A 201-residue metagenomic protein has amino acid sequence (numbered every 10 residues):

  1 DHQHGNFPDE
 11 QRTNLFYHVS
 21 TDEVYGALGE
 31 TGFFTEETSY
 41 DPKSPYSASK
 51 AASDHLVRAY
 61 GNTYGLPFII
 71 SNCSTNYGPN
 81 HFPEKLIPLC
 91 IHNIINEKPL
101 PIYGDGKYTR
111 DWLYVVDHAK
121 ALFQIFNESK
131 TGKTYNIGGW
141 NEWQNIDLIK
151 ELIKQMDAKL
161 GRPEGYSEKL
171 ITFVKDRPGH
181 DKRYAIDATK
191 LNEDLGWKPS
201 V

Functional and structural regions predicted by a protein language model:
D1-N76, N96, V116, N145: N-terminal Rossmann-like NAD(P)+-binding domain of SDR-like oxidoreductases, especially those catalyzing
A27-L28, P79-N80, D194: Residues that scaffold the ATP/ADP-binding catalytic core of kinase and kinase-like folds
G32, P83-I91: A glycine/serine/threonine-rich, flexible loop-to-helix segment that serves as the NAD(P) cofactor-binding "lid"
F33-F34, F82, W112, Y135: Aromatic/pi-system hotspot detector in well-structured domains
T63-P67, P83-E84, E128-S129: Short coil/turn segments at alpha/beta junctions that flank glycine-rich nucleotide-binding fingerprints
P88, I94-V201: C-terminal substrate-binding subdomain of Rossmann-fold SDR/epimerase-dehydratase oxidoreductases
